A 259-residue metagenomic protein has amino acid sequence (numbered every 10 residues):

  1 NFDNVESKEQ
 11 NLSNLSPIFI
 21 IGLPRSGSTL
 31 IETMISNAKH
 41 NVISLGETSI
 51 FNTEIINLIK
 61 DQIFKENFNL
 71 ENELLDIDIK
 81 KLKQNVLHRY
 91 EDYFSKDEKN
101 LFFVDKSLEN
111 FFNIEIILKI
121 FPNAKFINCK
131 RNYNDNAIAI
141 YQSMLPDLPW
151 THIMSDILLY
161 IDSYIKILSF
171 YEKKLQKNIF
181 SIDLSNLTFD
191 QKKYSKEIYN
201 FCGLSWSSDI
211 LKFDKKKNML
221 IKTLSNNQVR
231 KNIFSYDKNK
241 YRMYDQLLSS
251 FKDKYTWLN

Functional and structural regions predicted by a protein language model:
N1-I18, L58, N67-N100, I140-S181 (+1 more regions): PAPS-dependent sulfotransferases, especially Golgi type II membrane carbohydrate sulfotransferases
S7-F121: Phosphate-binding active sites in nucleotide-utilizing proteins
I20-G22, T33, G46, F102-S107 (+4 more regions): Short beta-strand segments
G27-S28, P122, R131, K231: Alpha-helical hinge/cap motifs
N41-V42, N123-A124, N178, S205: Secondary-structure boundary/capping positions in well-ordered alpha/beta enzyme cores
S49-F51, R131-N136, L187-F189: Conserved nucleotide-binding/hydrolysis micro-motifs of P-loop NTPases
I114-I117, N186, K192: Short gly/Ser/Thr-rich phosphate-binding loop of adenylate-forming enzymes
I116-Y141: Conserved phosphate-donor/acceptor-positioning beta-strand/loop module used by diverse small-molecule
